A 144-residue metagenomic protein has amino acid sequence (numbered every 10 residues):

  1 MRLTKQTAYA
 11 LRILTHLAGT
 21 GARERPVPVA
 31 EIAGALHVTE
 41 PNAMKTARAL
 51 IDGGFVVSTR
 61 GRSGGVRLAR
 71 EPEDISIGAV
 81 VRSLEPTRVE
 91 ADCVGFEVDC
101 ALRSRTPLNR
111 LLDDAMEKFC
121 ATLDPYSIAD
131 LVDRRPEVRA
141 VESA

Functional and structural regions predicted by a protein language model:
L3-V38, V57, R67: N-terminal helix-turn-helix DNA-binding core of bacterial DNA-binding proteins
G34, I51-D52: Alpha-helical residues within the helix-turn-helix
P41: Key DNA-contact positions within bacterial/archaeal DNA-binding proteins
A47-R48: Short, hydrophobic-biased segments on the C-terminal half of alpha helices that form "recognition helices"
G53-A69: Beta-hairpin "wing" of winged helix-turn-helix
G65-E85, V89, F96: Charged, amphipathic alpha-helical coiled-coil/dimerization segments
S76-I77, F96-A144: C-terminal regulatory/oligomerization modules of transcriptional regulators
